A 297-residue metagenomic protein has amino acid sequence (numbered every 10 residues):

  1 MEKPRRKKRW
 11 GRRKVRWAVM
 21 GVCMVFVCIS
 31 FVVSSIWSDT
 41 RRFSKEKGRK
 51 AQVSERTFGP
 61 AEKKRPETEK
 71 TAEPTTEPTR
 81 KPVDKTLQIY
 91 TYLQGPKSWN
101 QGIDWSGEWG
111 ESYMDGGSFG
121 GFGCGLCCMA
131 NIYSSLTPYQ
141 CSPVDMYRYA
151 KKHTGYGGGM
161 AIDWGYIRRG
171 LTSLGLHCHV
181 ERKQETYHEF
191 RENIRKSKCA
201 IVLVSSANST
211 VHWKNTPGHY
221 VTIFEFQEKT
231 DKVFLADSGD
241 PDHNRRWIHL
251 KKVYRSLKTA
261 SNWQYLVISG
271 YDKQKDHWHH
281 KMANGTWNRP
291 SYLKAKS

Functional and structural regions predicted by a protein language model:
M1-V15: N-terminal Lys/Arg-rich, disordered targeting/topogenic segments
K14-C23, C28-G157, K294-S297: Active-site-adjacent structural segments surrounding the nucleophilic cysteine of cysteine proteases and isopeptidases
G116-G125, P138, G158-D163, R182 (+2 more regions): Extracytoplasmic/periplasmic, Sec-exported soluble proteins
G120, G125-M129, S142, M146 (+4 more regions): Stable alpha-helical elements in mature extracytoplasmic
N131, Q140, K152-G157, E185-Y187 (+4 more regions): Solvent-exposed loop/turn segments at secondary-structure junctions within structured extracellular/periplasmic domains
C141, R148-K183: Mid-length scaffold segments of soluble, non-membrane domains
K183-F234: Active-site-adjacent substructure of cysteine-protease-like catalytic cores
F226-S297: Noncatalytic regulatory segments and standalone regulatory/sensor domains
